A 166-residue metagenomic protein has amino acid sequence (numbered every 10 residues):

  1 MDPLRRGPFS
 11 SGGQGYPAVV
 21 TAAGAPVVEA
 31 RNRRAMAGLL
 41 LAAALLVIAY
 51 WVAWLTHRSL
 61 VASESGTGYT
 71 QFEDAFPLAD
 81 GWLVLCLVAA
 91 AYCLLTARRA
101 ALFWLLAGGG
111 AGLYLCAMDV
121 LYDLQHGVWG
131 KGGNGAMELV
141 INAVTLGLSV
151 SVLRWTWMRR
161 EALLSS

Functional and structural regions predicted by a protein language model:
D2-S166: Topology signature of small-to-medium multi-pass alpha-helical membrane proteins
